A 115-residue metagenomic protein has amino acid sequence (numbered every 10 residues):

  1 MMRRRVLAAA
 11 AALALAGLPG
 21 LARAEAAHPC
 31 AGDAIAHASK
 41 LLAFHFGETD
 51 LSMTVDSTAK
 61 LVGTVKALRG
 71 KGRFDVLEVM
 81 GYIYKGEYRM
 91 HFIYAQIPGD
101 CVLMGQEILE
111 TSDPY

Functional and structural regions predicted by a protein language model:
M1-A9: Bacterial N-terminal signal peptides that target proteins for export
L15-T54: N-terminal trafficking/processing presequences and adjacent post-cleavage segments of proteins routed to secretion
S52-G63, A67-R69, S112: Mature soluble domains of exported/periplasmic/lumenal proteins and thiol-rich metal-chelating peptides
L61-I97: Exposed beta-strand-loop-beta-strand "reactive/processing" segments of non-cytosolic proteins
H91-Y115: A short, surface-exposed interaction/processing loop segment used at functional sites
